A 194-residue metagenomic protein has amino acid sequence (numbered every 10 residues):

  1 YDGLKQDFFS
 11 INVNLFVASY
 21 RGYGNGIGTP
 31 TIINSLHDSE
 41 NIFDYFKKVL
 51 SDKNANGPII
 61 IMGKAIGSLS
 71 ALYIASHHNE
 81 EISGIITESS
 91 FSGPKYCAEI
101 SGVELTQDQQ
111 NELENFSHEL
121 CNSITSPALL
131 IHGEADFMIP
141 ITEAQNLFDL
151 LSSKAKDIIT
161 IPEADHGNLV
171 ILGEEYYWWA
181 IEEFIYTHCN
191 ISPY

Functional and structural regions predicted by a protein language model:
Y1-D7: The serine-hydrolase catalytic nucleophile loop
F9-I27: Conserved alpha/beta-hydrolase
T29-D52: Alpha/beta-hydrolase active-site loop
S70-S126: Hydrolase active-site cap/lid region
S123-T125, L130-H132, D136: Short beta-strand/loop motif that positions the catalytic acidic residue of the alpha/beta-hydrolase fold
S126, P140-D149: Short alpha-helix in the alpha/beta-hydrolase fold that links the catalytic acid
A135-I139, H166-N168: Acidic catalytic loop of the alpha/beta-hydrolase fold
A164-E175: Catalytic histidine-centered segment of alpha/beta-hydrolase-like enzymes
